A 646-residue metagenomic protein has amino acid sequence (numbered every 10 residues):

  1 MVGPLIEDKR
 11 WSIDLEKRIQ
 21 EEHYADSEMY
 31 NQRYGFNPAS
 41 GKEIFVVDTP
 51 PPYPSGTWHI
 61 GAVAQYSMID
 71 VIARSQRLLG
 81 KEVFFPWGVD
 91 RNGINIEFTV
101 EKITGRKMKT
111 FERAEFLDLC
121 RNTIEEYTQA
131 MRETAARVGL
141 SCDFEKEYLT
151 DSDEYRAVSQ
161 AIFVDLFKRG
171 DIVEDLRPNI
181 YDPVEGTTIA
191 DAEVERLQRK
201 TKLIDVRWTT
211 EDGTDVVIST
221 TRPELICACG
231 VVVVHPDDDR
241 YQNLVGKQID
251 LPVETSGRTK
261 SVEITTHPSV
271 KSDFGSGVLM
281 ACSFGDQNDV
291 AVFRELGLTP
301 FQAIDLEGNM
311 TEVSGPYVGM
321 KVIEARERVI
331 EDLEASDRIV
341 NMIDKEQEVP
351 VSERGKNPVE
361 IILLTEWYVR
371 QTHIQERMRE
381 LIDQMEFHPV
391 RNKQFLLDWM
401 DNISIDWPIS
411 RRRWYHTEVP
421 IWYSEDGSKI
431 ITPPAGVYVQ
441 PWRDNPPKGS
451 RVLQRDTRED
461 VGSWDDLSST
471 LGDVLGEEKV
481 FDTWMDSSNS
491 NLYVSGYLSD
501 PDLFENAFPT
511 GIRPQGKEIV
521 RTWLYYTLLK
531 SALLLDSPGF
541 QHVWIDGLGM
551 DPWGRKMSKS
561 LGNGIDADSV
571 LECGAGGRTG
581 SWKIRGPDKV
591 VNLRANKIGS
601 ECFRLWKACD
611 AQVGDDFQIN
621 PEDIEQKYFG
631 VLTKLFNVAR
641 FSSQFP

Functional and structural regions predicted by a protein language model:
M1-I60, V83, V340, E353 (+3 more regions): Non-catalytic terminal extensions that flank enzyme cores
K9-I13, G88-V89, F116-R121, E145-R156 (+6 more regions): Conserved short loop/turn motifs at secondary-structure junctions
L15-M29, I72, R137, S141-C142 (+4 more regions): NTP-handling and nucleic-acid-processing catalytic cores
P38-T99, T150, S159, I218-T221 (+6 more regions): N-terminal catalytic cores of NTP/NDP-binding nucleotidyl/phosphoryl-transfer enzymes
G41-K42, P50-P51, F84-E97, E147-Y155 (+3 more regions): Short, solvent-exposed turn/loop segments enriched in Gly/Ser/Thr/Pro and often Arg
Y53-W87, T104, E195-R207, L279 (+6 more regions): Conserved active-site neighborhood of enzyme catalytic/cofactor-binding cores
Q242-G246, D250, P316-E327: A glycine-biased structural micro-motif
E324-V349: Phosphate/diphosphate-binding loops
